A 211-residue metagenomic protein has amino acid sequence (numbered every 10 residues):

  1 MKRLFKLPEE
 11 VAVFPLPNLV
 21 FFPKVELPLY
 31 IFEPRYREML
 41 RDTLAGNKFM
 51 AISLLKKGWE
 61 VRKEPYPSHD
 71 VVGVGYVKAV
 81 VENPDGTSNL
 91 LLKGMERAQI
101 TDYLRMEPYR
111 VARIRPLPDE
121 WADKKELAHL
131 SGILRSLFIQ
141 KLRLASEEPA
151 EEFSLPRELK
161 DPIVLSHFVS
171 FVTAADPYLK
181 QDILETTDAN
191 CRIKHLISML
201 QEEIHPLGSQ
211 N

Functional and structural regions predicted by a protein language model:
M1-N211: N-terminal low-complexity, acidic/polar interaction/targeting segments
